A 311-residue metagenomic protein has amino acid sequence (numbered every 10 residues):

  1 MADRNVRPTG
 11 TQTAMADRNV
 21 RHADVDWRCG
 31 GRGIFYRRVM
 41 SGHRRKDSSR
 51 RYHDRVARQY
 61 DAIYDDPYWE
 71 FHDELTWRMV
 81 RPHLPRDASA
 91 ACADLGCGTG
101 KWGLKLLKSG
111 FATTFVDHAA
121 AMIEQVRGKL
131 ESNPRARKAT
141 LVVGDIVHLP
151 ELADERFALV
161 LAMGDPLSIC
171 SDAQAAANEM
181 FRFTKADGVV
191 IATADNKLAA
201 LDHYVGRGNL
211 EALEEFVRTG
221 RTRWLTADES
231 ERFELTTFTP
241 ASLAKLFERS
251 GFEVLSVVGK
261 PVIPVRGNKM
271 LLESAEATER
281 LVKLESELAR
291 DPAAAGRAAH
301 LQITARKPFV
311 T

Functional and structural regions predicted by a protein language model:
M40-D87, K101, K105: Conserved class I S-adenosyl-L-methionine
A93, T99-H148: Class I SAM-dependent methyltransferase SAM/SAH-binding core
E151-L159: A short acidic, Gly/Pro-enriched loop at the edge of an enzyme's catalytic core that lines a small-molecule cofactor
A158-D172: A short SAM/SAH-binding and catalytic strip from SAM-dependent methyltransferases
Q174-V189: A short glycine-rich, Lys/Arg-flanked "PGG" loop and its adjoining helix->strand segment in the class I
V189-G220: Conserved class I S-adenosyl-L-methionine
A227-S242: Acceptor-substrate binding/catalytic loop of class I
K245, L255-T311: A C-terminal cap/extension of S-adenosyl-L-methionine-dependent methyltransferases that defines the acceptor-substrate
